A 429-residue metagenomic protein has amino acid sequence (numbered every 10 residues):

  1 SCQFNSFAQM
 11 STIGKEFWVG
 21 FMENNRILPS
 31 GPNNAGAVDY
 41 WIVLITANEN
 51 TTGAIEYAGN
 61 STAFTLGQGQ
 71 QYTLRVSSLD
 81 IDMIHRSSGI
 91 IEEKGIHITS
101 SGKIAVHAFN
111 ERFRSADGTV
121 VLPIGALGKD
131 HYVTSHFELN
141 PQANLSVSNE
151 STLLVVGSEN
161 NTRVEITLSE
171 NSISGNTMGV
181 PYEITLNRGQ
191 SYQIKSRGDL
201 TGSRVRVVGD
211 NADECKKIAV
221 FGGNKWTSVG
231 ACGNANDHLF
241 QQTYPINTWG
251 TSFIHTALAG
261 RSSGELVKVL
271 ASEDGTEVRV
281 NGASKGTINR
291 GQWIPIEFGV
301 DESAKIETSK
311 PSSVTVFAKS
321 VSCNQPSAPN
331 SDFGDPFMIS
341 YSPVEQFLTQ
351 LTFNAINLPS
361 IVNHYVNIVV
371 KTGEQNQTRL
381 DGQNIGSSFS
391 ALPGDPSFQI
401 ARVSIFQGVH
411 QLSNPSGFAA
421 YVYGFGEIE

Functional and structural regions predicted by a protein language model:
C2, S6-E429: Intrinsically disordered, low-complexity linker/terminal regions across diverse proteins
